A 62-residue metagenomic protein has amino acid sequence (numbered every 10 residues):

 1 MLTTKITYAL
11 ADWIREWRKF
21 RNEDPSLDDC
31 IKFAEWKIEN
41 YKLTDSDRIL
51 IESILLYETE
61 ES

Functional and structural regions predicted by a protein language model:
L2, L27, A34, D45-L50: Generic short amphipathic/hydrophobic targeting helices enriched at N-termini, encompassing Sec-type signal peptides
L2-D24: N-terminal acidic leader/helix
A11, D28-I31: Short amphipathic alpha-helical segments
K19, E35-W36, I54, T59: Extended rod-forming repeat segments used as scaffolds/tethers
K19-D28, Y41-D45: Charged, low-complexity interaction regions
I31-Y41: Amphipathic alpha-helical segments that form the core helices of the histone-fold
K42-S62: Short, charged early-sequence alpha-helical segments and their helix-coil boundaries
